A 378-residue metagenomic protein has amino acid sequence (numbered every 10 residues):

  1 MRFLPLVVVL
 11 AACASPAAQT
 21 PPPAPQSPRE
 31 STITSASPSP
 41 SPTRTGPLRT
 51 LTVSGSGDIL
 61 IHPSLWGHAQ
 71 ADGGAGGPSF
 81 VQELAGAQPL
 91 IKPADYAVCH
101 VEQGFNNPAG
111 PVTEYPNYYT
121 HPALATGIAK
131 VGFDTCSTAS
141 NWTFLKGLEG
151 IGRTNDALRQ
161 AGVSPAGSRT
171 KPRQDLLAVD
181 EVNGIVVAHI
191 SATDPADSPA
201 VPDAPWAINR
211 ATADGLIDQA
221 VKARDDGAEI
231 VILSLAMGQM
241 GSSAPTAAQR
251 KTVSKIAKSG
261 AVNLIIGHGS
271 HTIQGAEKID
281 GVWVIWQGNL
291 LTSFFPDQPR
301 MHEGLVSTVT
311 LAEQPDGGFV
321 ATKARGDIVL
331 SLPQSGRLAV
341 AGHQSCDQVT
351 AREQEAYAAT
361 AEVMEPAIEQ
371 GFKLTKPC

Functional and structural regions predicted by a protein language model:
M1-V7: Sec-dependent signal peptide recognition, specifically the positively charged N-region followed immediately by
L10-A12: C-terminal motif of bacterial Sec signal peptides marking the signal peptidase cleavage site
A14-A17: Bacterial signal peptide processing site
P22-C378: Acidic, metal/ion-coordinating pockets
